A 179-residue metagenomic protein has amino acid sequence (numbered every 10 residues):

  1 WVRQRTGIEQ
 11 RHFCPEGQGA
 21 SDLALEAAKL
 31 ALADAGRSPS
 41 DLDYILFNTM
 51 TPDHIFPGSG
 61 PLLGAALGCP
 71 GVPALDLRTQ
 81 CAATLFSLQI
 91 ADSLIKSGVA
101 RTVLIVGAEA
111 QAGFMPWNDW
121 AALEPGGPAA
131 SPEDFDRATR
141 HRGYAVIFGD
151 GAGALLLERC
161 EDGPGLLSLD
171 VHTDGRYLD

Functional and structural regions predicted by a protein language model:
W1-D22, T49-T102: Conserved catalytic cysteine-centered active-site region of acyl-thioester-dependent Claisen-condensing enzymes
W1-G17, P132-D179: Condensing-enzyme catalytic core mediating Claisen C-C bond formation in acyl metabolism
A27-D43: Phosphate/pyrophosphate-binding loops at sites that engage ATP/ADP/AMP, CoA/4′-phosphopantetheine, polyphosphate
P39-D43, C69-P73, S97-V103, H141-G143 (+2 more regions): Short coil/turn connectors at secondary-structure junctions
N48, R78, V103-E109, F148 (+2 more regions): Short beta-strand segments
H54-F56, A83-F86, Q111-P116, G175-Y177: Short, well-ordered, mixed-charge alpha-helical segments that flank or form enzyme active sites
D92, K96-I147: Flexible, glycine-rich active-site loops centered on histidine and acidic residues that chelate a metal or position
